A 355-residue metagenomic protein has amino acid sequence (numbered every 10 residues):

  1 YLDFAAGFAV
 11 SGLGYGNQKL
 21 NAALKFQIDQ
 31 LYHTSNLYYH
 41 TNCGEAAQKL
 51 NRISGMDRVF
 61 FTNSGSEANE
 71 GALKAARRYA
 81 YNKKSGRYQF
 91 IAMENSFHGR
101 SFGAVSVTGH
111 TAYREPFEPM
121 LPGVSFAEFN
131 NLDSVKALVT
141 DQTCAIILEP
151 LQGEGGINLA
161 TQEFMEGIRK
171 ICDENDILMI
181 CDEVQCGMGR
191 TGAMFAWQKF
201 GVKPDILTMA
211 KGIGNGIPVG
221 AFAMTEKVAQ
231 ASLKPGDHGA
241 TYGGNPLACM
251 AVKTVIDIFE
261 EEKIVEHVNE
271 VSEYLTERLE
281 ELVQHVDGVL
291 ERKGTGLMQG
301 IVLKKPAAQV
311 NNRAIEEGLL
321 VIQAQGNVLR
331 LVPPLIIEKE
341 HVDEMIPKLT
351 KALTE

Functional and structural regions predicted by a protein language model:
Y1-E355: Conserved N-terminal phosphate-binding loop of PLP-dependent enzymes in the Aspartate aminotransferase
